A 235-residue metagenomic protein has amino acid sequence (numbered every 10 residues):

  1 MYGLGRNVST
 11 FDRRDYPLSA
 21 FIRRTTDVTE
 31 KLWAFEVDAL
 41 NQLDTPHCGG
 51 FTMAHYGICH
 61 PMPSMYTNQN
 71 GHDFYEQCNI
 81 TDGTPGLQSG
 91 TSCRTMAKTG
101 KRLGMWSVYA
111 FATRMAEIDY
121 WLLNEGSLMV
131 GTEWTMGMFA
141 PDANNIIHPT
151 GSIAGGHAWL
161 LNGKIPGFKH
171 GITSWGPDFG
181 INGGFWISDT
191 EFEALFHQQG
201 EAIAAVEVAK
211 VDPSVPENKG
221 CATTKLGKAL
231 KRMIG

Functional and structural regions predicted by a protein language model:
M1-G235: Catalytic-core signature of thiol
